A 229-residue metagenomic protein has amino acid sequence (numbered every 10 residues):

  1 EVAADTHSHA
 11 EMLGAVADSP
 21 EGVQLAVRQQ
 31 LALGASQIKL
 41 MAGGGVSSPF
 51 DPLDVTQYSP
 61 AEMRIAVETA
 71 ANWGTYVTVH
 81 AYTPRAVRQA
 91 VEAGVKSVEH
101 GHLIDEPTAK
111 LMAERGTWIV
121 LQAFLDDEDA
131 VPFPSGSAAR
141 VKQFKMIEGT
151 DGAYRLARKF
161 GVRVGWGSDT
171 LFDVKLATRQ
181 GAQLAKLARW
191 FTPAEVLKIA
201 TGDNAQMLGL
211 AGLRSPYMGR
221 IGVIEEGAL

Functional and structural regions predicted by a protein language model:
V2-L25, Y76-T78: Active-site mouth loops of central-metabolism enzymes
A4-H9, S47-S48, P132-V141, T178-A185: Short glycine/proline- and charge-enriched loop/turn segments that cap or connect secondary-structure elements
S19, S59, T83, D105 (+1 more regions): Helix N-cap / loop-to-helix initiation motif
P20-S36, I104-W118, R155-L156: Short amphipathic alpha-helices and their capping/turn segments at secondary-structure boundaries
G22-A26, I65, R85, Q89 (+4 more regions): Extracytoplasmic/secreted proteins, especially bacterial periplasmic and envelope-associated proteins
L40-G152, R163-G165, T170-D173: Active-site core of metal-dependent hydrolases
N72, Y76, G136, I147-L229: His/Asp/Glu-enriched, well-ordered alpha-helical/loop segment that forms or immediately abuts the divalent-metal
